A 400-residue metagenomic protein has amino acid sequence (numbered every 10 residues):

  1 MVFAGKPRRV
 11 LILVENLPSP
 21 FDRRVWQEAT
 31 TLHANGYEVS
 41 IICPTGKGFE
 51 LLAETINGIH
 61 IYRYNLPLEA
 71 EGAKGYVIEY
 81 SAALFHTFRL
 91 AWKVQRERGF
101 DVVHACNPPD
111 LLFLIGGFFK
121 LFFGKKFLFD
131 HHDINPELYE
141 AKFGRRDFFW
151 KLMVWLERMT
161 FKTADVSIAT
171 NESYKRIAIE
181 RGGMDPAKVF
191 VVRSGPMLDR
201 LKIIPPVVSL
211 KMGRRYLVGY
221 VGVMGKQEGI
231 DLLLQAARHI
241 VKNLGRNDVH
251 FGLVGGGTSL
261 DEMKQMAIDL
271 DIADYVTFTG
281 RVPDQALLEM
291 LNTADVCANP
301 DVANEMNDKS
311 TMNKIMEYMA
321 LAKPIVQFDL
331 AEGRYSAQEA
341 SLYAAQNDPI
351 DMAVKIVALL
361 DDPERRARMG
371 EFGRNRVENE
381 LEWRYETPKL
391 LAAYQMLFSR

Functional and structural regions predicted by a protein language model:
M1-I61: N-terminal subdomain of nucleotide-sugar transferases
L11, K211-R238, G252: Conserved donor-binding/catalytic core segment of Leloir-type glycosyltransferases
R23, Q27, V223-V241, D261 (+1 more regions): A conserved mid-protein helix/loop that constitutes part of the nucleotide-sugar donor-binding site
F88, W92, L111, F118-F123 (+2 more regions): Membrane-proximal helix-turn-helix segments that form the acceptor-binding/catalytic region of lipid-linked
S173, G195: Carbohydrate-associated surface elements
E228, Q285-M290, N299-A320, V326-S336: Nucleotide-sugar-dependent
L244, V254, D261-A286: Nucleotide-activated donor-binding/catalytic signature segment of Leloir-type glycosyltransferases, i.e., the conserved
S341-P349, A358-E364: Conserved acidic donor-binding segment of nucleotide-sugar-dependent glycosyltransferases
